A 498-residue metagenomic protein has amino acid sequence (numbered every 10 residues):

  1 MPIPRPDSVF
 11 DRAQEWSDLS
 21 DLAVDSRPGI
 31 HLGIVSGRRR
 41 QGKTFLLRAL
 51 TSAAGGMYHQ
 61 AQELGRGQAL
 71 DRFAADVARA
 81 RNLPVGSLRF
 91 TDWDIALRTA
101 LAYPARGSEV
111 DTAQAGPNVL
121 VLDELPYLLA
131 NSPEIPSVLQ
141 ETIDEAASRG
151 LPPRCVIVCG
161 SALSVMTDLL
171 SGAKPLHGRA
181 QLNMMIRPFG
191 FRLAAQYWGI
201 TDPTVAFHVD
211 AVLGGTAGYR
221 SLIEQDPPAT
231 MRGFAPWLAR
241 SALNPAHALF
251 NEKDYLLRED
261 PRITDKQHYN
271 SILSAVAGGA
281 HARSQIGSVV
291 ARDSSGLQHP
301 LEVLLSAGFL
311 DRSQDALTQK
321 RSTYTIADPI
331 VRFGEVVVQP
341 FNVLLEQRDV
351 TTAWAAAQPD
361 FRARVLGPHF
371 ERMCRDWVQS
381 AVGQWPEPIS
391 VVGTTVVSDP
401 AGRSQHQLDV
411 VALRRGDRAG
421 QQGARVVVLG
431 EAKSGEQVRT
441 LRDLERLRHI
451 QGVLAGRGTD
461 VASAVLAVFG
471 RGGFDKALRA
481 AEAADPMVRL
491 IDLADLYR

Functional and structural regions predicted by a protein language model:
S8-S20: N-terminal pre-P-loop "Q-motif" helix
G33-R40, Y127-N131, I135-A173: Sensor-1/coupling segment of RecA-like P-loop NTPase cores
G55-M57, E63, G67-S87, T99-L101 (+1 more regions): Conserved NTP-binding/hydrolysis module of P-loop NTPases
P104, S108-T142: Conserved P-loop NTPase "ATPase switch" module shared by AAA+ and STAND
Q181-A206: Conserved small helical "lid"/interfacial subdomain of P-loop NTPases
W198-Y255: Amphipathic alpha-helical "lid/sensor" segments that cap RecA-like P-loop NTPase cores
Q225, P236-Q405: Accessory nucleic acid-recognition modules appended to NTPase machines
A327-R498: A cross-kingdom feature that marks ATP-driven nucleic-acid transaction machinery
